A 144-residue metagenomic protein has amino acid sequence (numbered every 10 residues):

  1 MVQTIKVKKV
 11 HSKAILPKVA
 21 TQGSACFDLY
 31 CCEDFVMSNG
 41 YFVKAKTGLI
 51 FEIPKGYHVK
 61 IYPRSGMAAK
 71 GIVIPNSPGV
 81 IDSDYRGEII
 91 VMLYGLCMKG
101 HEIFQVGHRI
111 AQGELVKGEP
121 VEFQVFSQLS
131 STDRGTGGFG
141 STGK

Functional and structural regions predicted by a protein language model:
M1-K144: DUTPase catalytic domain/fold
